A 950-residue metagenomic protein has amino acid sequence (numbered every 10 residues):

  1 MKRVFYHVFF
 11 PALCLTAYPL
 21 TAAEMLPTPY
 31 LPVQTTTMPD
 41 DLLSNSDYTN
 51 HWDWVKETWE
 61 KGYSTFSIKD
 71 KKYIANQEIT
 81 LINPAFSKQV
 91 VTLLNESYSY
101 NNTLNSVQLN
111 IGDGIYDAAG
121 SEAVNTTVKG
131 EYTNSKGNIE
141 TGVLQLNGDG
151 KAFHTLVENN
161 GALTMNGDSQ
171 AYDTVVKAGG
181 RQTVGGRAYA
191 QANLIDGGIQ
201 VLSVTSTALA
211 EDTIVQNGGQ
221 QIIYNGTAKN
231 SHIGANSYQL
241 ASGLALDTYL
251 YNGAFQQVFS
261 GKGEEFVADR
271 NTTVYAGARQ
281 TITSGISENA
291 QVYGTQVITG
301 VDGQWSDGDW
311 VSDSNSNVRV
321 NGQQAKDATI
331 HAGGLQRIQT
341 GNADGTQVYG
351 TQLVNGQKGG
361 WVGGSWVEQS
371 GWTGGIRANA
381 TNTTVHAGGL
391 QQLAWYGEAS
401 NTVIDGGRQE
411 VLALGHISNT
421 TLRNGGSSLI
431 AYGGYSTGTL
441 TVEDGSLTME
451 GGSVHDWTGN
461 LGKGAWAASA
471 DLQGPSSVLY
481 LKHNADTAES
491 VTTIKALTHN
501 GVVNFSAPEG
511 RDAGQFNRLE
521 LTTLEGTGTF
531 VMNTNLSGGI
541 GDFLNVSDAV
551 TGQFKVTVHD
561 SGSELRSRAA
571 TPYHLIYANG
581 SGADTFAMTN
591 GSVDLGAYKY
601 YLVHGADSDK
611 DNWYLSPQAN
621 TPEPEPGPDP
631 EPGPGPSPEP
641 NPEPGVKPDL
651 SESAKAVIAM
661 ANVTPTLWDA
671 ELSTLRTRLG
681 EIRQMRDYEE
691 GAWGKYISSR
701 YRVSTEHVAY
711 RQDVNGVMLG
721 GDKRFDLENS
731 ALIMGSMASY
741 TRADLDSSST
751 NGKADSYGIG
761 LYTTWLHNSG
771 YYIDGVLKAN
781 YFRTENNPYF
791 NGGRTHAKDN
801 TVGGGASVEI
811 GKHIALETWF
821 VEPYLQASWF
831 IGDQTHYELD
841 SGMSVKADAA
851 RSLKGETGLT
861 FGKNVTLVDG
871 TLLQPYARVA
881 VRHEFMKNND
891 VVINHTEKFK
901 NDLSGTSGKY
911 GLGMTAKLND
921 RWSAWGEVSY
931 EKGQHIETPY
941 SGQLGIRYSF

Functional and structural regions predicted by a protein language model:
M1-E24: Gram-negative bacterial Sec-dependent N-terminal signal peptides
K2, E24-Y30, Q34, D47 (+3 more regions): Outer-membrane translocation/initiation segment of Type V secreted surface proteins
A22-Y132, K136-I139, Q145-G148, V311-S312 (+3 more regions): N-terminal segments that cap or nucleate solenoid repeat domains
M25, S99, I115-A118, G263 (+5 more regions): Acidic Ser/Thr/Pro-rich low-complexity disordered segments that often serve as glycosylated linkers/stalks around
F66, Q89, L93, G112-Y116 (+21 more regions): Extracellular beta-strand repeat scaffolds in secreted/surface proteins
Q77-P84, V91, Y98-L109, E122-G137 (+20 more regions): Short, T/G/N/S-enriched strand-turn elements that build extracellular solenoid repeat scaffolds
Q324, Q347, G364, N379 (+6 more regions): Extracellular beta-solenoid/beta-roll
E398, H416, S436, V491 (+6 more regions): Membrane translocator/pore-forming domains, dominated by Gram-negative outer-membrane beta-barrels
